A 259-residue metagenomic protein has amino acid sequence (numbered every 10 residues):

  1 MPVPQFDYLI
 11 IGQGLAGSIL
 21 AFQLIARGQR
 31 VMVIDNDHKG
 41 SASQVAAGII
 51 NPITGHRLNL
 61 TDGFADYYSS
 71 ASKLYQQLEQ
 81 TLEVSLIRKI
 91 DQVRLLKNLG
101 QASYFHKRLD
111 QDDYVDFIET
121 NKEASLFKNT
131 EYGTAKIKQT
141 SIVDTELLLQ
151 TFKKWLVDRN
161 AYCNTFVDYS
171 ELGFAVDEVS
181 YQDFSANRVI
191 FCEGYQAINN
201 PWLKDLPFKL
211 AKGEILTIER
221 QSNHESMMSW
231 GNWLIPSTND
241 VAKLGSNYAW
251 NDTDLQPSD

Functional and structural regions predicted by a protein language model:
M1-Q5: A short, basic/flexible loop-to-alpha-helix module at the beginning of a structural domain
F6-M32: N-terminal Rossmann-like FAD-binding beta1-loop-alpha1 element of flavoenzymes
G12, D35, L96: Short beta-strand/turn micro-motifs composed of small residues that flank or help shape donor/cofactor-binding pockets
I19-R27, N36, I49, T54 (+2 more regions): Active-site substrate-recognition segment that forms the wall of the catalytic cavity or substrate channel
G40-S43: A short beta-to-alpha transition loop/helix N-cap that caps and shapes the active-site region
I49-F127, E131: Dinucleotide-binding Rossmann-like beta1-alpha1 core, especially the glycine-rich loop that anchors the ADP
H56, V84-V93, E119-W155, N160-F174 (+1 more regions): Helix-loop-beta segment of a Rossmann-like dinucleotide-binding subdomain
T140-W230, N251-T253: Predominantly flavin-linked oxidoreductase catalytic cores and closely associated redox partners
